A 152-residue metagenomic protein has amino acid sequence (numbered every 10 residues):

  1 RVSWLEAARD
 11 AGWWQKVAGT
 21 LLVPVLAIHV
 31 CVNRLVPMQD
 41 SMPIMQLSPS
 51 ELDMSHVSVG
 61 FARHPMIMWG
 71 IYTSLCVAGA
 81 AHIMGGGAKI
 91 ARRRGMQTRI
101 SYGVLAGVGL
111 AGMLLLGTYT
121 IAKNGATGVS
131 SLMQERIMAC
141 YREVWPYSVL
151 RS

Functional and structural regions predicted by a protein language model:
R1-S152: Membrane-embedded alpha-helical bundles that constitute the cytochrome b-like, heme-associated redox core of multi-pass
